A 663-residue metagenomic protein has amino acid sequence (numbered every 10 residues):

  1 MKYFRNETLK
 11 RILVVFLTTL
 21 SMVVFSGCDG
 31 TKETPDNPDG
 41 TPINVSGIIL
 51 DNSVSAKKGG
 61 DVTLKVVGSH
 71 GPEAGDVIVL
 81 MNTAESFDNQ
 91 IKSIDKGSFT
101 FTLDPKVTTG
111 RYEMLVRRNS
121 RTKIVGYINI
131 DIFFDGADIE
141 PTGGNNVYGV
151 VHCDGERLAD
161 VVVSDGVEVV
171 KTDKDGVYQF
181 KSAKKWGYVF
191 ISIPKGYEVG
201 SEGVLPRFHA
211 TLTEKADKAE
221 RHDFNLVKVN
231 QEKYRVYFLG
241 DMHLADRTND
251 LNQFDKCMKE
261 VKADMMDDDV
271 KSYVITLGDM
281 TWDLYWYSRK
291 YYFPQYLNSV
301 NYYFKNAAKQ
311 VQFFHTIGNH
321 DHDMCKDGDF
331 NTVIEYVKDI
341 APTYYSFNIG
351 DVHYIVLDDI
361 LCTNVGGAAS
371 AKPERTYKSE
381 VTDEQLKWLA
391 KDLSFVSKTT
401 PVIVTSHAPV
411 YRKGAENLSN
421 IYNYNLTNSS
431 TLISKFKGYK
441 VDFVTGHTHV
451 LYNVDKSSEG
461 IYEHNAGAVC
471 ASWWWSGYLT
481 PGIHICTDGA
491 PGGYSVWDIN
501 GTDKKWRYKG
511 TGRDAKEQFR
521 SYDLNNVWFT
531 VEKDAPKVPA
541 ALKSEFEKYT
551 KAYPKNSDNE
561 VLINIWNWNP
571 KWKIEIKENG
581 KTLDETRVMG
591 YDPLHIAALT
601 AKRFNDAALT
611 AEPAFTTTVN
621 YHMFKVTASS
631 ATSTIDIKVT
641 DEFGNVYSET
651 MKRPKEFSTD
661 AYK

Functional and structural regions predicted by a protein language model:
Y3, M22-S53, I130-T142: Bacterial Sec-dependent N-terminal signal peptides
I43-N44, I49, S53-I124, G166-E168: Immunoglobulin-like IPT/TIG beta-sandwich domains and homologous Ig-like subdomains
E73-V79, G144-Y148, H152-V167: Short, ordered, surface-exposed loop/turn motifs in non-cytosolic proteins
Q90-D95, V161-S182, R587: Short, acidic Ser/Thr/Gly-rich low-complexity loop/linker segments typical of extracellular and cell-surface proteins
D95-F99, G149, T172-S182, W186 (+2 more regions): Glycine-centered loop-to-beta-strand initiation motif
I139-N146, C153-D154, K195-K290, K663: N-terminal active-site segment of His-dependent metallophosphoesterases
K195-E214, W286-V396, N423-D442, N453-N500 (+1 more regions): Extended active-site neighborhood of metal-dependent phosphoesterases/phosphodiesterases
I461-N567, W572-E575, N579, Y621-S629 (+1 more regions): Binuclear metal-dependent phosphoesterase catalytic core
